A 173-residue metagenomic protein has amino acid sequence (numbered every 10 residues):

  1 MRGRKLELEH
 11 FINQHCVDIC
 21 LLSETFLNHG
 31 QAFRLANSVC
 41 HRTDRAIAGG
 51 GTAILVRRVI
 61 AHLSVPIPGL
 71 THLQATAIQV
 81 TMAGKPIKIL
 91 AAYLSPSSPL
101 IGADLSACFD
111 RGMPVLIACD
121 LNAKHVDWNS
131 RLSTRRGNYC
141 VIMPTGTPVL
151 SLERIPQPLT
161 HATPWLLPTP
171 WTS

Functional and structural regions predicted by a protein language model:
M1-S173: A shared catalytic/ligand-binding motif for oxyanion handling
